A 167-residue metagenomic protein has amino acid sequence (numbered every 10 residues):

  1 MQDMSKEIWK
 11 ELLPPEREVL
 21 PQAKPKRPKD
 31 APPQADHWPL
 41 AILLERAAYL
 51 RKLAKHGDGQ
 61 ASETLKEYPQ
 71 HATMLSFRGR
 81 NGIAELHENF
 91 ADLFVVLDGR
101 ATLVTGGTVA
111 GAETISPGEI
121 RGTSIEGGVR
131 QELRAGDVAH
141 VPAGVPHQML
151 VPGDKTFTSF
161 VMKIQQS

Functional and structural regions predicted by a protein language model:
M1-L86: A short, N-terminal "cap"/entry segment at the start of jelly-roll beta-barrel domains of the cupin/DSBH fold
L75, L103-T105, S159: Short hydrophobic/aromatic-rich beta-strand segments that constitute the beta-sheet cores of beta-sandwich/beta-barrel
E85, D92-V95, R130-Q131, V138-A139: His/acidic/aromatic-lined binding-pocket segments of jelly-roll/cupin-type domains and related regulatory beta-sandwich
E88-V109, I115-S124: Short, conserved beta-strand element in jelly-roll/cupin
N89-F90, V145-P146, K155: A generic "binding-loop/recognition-motif" signal
V109-G111, K155-T156: Short, surface-exposed beta-strand-loop junctions and turns on beta-sheet-rich folds
E132-P152: Conserved metal-binding segment of the jelly-roll/cupin
D154-S167: A short hydrophobic beta-strand segment most commonly corresponding to one strand of the jelly-roll/cupin
